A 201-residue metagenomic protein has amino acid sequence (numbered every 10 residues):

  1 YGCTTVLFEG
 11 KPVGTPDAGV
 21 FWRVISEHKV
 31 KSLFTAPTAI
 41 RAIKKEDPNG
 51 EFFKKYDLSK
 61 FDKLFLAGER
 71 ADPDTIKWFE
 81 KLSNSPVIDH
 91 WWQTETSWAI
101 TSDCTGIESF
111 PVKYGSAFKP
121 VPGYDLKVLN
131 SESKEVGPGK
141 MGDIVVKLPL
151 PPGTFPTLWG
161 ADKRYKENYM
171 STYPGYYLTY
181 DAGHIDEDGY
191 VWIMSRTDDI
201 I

Functional and structural regions predicted by a protein language model:
Y1-T4, V30-T35, K44-P111, D125 (+1 more regions): Gly/Ser/Thr-rich phosphate-binding loop
C3-V24: ATP-dependent adenylate-forming carboxylate-activation enzymes
G19-W22, F53-K55, K166: Short hydrophobic/charged patches on amphipathic alpha-helices used for structural packing and interfaces
I25, L33, S133, G189: Residue-level signal for inorganic ion chemistry
T38-R41, E69-R70, P149-G153: Alpha-helix/helix-capping structural signal
T101, F118, G137-P138, P156-L158: Active-site glycine/GP-rich loop and adjacent strand/helix microenvironment that borders small-molecule binding pockets
K113-P120, E135, N168, Y173-P174: Short Gly/Pro-enriched turn/cap motifs at secondary-structure boundaries
G139, V145-I201: Conserved ATP-binding/catalytic segment of the ANL
